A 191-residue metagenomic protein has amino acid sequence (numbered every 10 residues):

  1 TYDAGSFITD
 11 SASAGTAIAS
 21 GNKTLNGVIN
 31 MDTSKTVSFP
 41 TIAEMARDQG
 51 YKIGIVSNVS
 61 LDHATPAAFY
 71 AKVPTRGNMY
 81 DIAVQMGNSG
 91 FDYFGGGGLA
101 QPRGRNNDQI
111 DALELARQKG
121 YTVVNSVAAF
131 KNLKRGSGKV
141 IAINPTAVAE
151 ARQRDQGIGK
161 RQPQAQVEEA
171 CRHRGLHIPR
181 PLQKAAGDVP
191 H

Functional and structural regions predicted by a protein language model:
T1-K139, T146, C171: N-terminal catalytic scaffold of extracellular/periplasmic and nuclease hydrolases that process anionic headgroups
A128-R161, Q166-H191: Anion-binding catalytic surfaces of enzymes that hydrolyze or transfer phosphate/sulfate esters
